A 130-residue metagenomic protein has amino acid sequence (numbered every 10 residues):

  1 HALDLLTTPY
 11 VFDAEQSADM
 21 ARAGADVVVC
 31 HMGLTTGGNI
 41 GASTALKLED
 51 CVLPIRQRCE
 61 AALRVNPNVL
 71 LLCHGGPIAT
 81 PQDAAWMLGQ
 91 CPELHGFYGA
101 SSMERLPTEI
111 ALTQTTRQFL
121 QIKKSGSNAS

Functional and structural regions predicted by a protein language model:
H1-F12, A45-L71, C91, R117-S130: Alpha-helix-loop-beta-strand connector modules within alpha/beta enzyme cores
T7-P9, V28-C30, V69-G75, H95-G99: Hydrophobic faces of well-ordered beta-strands that scaffold small-molecule active sites in alpha/beta enzyme cores
V11-S17, A21-V52: Active-site rim beta-loop-alpha module in soluble metabolic enzymes
D13-G24, C73-L94: Catalytic cores of alpha/beta
E15, V28, E49-L53, Q57 (+3 more regions): Conserved active-site and cofactor/substrate-binding residues in soluble primary-metabolism enzymes
A21, V28-C30, C59-A62, F97: A broad "ordered helical/assembly scaffold" signature
V27-T44, Q90-T115: Glycine-rich phosphate-binding active-site loops on the catalytic face of alpha/beta enzymes
L71-H74, T80, F97-N128: Conserved N-terminal glycine/acidic-rich loop preference
